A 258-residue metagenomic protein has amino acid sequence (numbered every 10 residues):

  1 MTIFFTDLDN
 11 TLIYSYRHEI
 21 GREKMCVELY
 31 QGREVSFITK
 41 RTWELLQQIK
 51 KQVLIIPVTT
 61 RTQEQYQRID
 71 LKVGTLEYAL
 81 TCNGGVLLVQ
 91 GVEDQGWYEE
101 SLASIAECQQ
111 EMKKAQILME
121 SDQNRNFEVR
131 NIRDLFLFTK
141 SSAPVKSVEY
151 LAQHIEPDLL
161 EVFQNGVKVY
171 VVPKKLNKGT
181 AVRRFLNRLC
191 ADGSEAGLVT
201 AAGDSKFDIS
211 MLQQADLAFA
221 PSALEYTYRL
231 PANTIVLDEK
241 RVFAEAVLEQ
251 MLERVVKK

Functional and structural regions predicted by a protein language model:
M1-F4, L8-P57, E64-Q67: Active-site neighborhood of HAD-like aspartate-dependent phosphohydrolases
S15-R17, Y66-I69, Q90-G91, M211 (+1 more regions): Short glycine-/acidic-enriched loop or helix-start segments at secondary-structure transitions that form or flank
I20-K24, V73-T75, A218-F219: Glycine-rich, phosphate-binding/catalytic loops in enzymes
I38-E120: Active-site phosphate-binding/coordination module
Q63-Q67, K178-G179, D208-I209: Short, well-ordered alpha-helical microsegments
N83-L176, T180: Acidic beta-strand-loop-alpha-helix segment within the catalytic core of divalent metal-dependent phosphate-processing
V172, A181-K258: Mg2+-dependent phosphoryl-transfer enzymes with acidic/Ser/Thr/Gly-rich catalytic loops
